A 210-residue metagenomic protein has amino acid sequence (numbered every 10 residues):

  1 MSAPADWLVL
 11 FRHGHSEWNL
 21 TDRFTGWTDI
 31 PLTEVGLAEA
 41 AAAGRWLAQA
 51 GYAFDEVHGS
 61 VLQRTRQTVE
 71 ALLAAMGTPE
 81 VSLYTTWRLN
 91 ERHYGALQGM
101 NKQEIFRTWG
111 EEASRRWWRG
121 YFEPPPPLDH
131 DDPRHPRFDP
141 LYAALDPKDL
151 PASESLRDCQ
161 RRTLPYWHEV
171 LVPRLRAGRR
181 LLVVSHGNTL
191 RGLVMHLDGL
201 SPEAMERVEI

Functional and structural regions predicted by a protein language model:
S2-A5, R66, L150, R157 (+1 more regions): Active-site-adjacent alpha-helix immediately C-terminal to a catalytic or transition-state-stabilizing loop
S2-P4, A43-R134, A144, V194-E209: Phosphate-coordination/substrate-recognition cap region in phosphate-metabolizing enzymes
F11: Short hydrophobic beta-strand that contains or immediately precedes a catalytic carboxylate
G14, G59-L62, R88, R119 (+2 more regions): Short, well-ordered beta-to-alpha junction loops that form the rim of enzyme active sites and present histidine/acidic
H15, W27, L37, A96 (+3 more regions): Gly/Ser/Thr-rich helix-start
H15-A75, D149-P165, E206-R207: Loop-to-helix element that buttresses phosphate recognition and phosphoryl-transfer chemistry
F122-P165: Alpha-helix-centered segments that form part of catalytic cores
